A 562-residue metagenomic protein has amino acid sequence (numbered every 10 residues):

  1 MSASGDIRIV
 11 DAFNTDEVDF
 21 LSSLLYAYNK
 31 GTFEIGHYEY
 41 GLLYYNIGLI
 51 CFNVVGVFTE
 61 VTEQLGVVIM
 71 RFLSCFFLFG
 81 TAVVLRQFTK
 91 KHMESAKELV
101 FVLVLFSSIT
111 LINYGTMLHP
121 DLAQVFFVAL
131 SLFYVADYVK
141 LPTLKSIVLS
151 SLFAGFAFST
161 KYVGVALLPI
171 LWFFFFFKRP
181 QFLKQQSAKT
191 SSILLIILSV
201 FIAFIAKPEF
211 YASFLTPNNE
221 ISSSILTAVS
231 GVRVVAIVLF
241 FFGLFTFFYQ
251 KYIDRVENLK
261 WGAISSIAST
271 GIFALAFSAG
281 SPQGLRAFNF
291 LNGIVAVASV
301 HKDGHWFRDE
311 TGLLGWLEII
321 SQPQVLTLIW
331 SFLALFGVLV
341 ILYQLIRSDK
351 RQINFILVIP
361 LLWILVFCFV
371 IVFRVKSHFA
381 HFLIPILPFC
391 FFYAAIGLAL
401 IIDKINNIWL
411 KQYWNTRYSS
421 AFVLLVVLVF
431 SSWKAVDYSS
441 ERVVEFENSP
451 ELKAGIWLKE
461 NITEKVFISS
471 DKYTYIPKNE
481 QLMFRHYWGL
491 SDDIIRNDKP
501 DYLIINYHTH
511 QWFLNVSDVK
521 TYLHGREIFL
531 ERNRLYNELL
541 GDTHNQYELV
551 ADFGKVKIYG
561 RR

Functional and structural regions predicted by a protein language model:
F20-S23, N46, F156, S191-I346 (+5 more regions): Transmembrane-lumen/periplasm boundary regions of multi-pass, lipid-linked membrane glycan transferases
G36, N448, K459-D492, R496-Q511 (+1 more regions): Short periplasmic/luminal acceptor-recognition loop of GT-C membrane glycosyltransferases, typified by
E60-V61, L65, V83-S107, F126 (+2 more regions): Transmembrane-helix signature of polytopic, membrane-embedded enzymes that assemble or transfer cell-envelope glycans
V68-H92, L130, Y134, L339: Transmembrane-helix motifs of polytopic, lipid-linked glycan transferases
K91, S131-I147, A157, F176-Q185: Membrane-interface transmembrane helices that cradle and orient dolichyl/undecaprenyl
T110-Q124, F379: Short acidic/glycine- and proline-prone juxtamembrane loop motifs at membrane-interface regions of multi-pass membrane
G397, S420-E447: Transmembrane alpha-helical segments
Y502-R562: Aromatic/acidic, Gly/Pro-rich catalytic loop(s) in extracytoplasmic/lumenal soluble domains of multi-pass membrane
